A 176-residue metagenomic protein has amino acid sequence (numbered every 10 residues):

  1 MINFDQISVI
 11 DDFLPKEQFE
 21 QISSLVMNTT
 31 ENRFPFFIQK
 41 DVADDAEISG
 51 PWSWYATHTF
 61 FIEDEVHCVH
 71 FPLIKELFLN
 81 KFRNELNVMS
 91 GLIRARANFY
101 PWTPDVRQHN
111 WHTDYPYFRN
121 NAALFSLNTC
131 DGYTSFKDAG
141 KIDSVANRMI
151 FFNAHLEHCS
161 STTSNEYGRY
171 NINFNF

Functional and structural regions predicted by a protein language model:
M1-M89: Non-heme Fe(II)/2-oxoglutarate
T30, S135, F174-F176: Double-stranded beta-helix
N84-P104: A short glycine-rich, His/Asp/Glu-containing loop-to-beta-strand
W102, I142-H158: Conserved metal-binding segment of the jelly-roll/cupin
V106-W111, F118, S126-V145: A short beta-strand-loop-beta hairpin characteristic of the jelly-roll/cupin
N110-H112, E157-N165: Short beta-strand His + acidic residue motifs that chelate non-heme Fe in jelly-roll/DSBH and cupin folds
A123-F125, E166-F176: A short hydrophobic beta-strand segment most commonly corresponding to one strand of the jelly-roll/cupin
